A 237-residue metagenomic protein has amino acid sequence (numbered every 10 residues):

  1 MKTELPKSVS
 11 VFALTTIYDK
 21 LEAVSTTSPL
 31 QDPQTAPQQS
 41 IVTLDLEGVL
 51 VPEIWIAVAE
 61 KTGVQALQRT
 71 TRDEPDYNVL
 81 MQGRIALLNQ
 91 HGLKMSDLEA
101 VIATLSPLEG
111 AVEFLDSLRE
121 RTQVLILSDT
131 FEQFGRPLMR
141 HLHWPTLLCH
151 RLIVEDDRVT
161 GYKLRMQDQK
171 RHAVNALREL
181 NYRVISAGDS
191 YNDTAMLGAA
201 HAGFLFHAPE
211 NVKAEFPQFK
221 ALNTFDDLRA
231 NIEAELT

Functional and structural regions predicted by a protein language model:
K2-E4, S8-V11, A23: Intrinsically disordered, low-complexity segments enriched in serine/proline and basic residues
L21, S25, P29-R151, E155-D156: Alpha-helical substrate-recognition element adjacent to the catalytic core
D116, N175, T194-A195: Alpha-helical segments flanking ligand/cofactor-binding loops in enzyme cores
V124-D129, Y182-N223: Acidic, Mg2+-coordinating phosphoryl-transfer loop and its flanking beta/alpha structural elements, shared across
E132-R136, D193-T194, R229: Short, well-ordered alpha-helical microsegments
Q133-V184, E215: Substrate-recognition "cap/lid" segment bordering the active-site pocket of phosphatases
H150-V154, A208-V212, F225-L228: Short, acidic/turn-prone active-site loops that include or flank metal/cofactor- and phosphate-binding residues
